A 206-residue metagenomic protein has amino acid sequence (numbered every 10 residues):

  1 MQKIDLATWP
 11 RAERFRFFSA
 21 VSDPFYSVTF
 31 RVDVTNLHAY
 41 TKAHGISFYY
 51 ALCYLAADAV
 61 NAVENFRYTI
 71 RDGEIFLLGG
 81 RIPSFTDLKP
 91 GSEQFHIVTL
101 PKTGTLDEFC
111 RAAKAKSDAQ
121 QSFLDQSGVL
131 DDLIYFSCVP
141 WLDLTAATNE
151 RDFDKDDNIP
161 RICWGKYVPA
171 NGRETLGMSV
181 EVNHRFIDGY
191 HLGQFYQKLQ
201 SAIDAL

Functional and structural regions predicted by a protein language model:
M1-T29, Y49, L124, D131-C138 (+1 more regions): Flexible, Gly/Pro-enriched loop and linker segments at secondary-structure and domain junctions
K3-I4, F30, Y40-H44, A59: Aromatic-residue-lined binding/catalytic grooves and analogous aromatic/hydrophobic interfacial grooves in multimeric
W9, Y68, E74-K89, L142: Conserved alpha/beta cores of soluble small-molecule-handling proteins
V21-A39, G80-G104, T175-E181: Acyl/amide activation-and-transfer machinery of modular secondary-metabolite enzymes
I46-R81: Hydrophobic "lid/gating" helix adjacent to the active-site nucleophile that controls access to an acyl-thioester pocket
A56, C110-S117, F195-I203: Short amphipathic C-terminal alpha-helix that caps PH/PH-like domains
K89-L144: Helical lid/core segments from catalytic subdomains that handle acyl or acyl-like groups
D156-L206: Active-site-proximal acidic secondary-structure segment that organizes catalysis
